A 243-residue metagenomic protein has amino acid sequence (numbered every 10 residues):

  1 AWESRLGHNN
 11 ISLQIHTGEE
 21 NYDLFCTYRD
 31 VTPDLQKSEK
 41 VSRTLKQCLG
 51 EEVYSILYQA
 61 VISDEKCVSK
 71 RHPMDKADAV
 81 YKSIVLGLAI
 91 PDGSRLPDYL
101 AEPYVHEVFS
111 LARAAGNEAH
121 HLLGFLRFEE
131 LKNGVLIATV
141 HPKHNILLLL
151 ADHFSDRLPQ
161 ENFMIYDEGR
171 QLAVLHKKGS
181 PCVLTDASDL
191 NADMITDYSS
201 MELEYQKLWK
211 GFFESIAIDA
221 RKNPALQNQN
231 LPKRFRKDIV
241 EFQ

Functional and structural regions predicted by a protein language model:
A1-L35: N-terminal ordered "arm"
I15-T17, P33-E39, T44-Q243: Extended, charged helical/alpha-beta scaffold domains that provide interaction surfaces
